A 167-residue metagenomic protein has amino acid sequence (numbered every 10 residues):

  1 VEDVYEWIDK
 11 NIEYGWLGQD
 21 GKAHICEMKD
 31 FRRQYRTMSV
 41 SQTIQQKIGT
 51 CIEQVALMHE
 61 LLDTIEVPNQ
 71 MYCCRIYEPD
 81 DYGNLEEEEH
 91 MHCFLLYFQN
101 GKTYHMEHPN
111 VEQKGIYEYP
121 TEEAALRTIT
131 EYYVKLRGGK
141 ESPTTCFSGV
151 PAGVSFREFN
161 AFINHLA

Functional and structural regions predicted by a protein language model:
V1, W16-L17, G21, Q70-Y77 (+3 more regions): Contiguous, function-dense segments enriched for cysteine-driven chemistry and partner/ligand-binding capacity
V1-Q46: Secondary-structure boundary elements
V1-V4, K47, Q54, M58 (+1 more regions): Stable alpha-helical elements in mature extracytoplasmic
W7, A125-T128, Y132, F162-H165: Charge-rich, solvent-exposed alpha-helical interaction surfaces
I8-W16, I65, Y133-K140, G149-P151: Sec/Tat-exported extracytoplasmic proteins
S39, T121, S155-E158: Alpha-helix N-cap recognition
E53-K135: Hydrophobic/aromatic-rich core segments of domains that either
V134-A167: Low-complexity, Gly/Ser/Thr/Pro-rich intrinsically disordered linker/tail segments
